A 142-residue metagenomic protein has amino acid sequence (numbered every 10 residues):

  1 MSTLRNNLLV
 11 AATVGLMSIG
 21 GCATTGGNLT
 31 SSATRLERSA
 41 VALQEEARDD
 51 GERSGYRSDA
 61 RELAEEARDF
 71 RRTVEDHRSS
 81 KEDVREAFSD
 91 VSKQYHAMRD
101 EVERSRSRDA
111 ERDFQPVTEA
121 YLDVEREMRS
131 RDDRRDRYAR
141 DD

Functional and structural regions predicted by a protein language model:
M1-A12: Bacterial N-terminal signal peptides that target proteins for export
A11-I19: Bacterial N-terminal signal peptides
C22-D142: Glycine- and aromatic-enriched low-complexity segments, predominantly in secreted/extracellular proteins and matrices
